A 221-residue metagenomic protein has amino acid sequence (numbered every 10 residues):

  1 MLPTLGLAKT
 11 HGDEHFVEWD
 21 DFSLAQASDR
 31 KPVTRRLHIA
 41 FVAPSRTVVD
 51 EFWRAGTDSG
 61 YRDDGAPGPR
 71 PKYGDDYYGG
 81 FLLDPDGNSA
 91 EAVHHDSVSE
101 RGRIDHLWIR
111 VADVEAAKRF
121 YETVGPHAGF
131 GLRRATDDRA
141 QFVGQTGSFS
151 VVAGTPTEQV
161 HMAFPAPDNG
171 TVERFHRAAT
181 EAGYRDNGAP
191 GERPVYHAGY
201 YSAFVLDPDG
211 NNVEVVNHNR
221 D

Functional and structural regions predicted by a protein language model:
M1-S23, W108-S148: Core segments of cupin and vicinal oxygen chelate
D20-S23, V33, D75-Y77, V143-F149 (+2 more regions): A short, glycine/Asx- and small/polar-enriched loop/turn that sits immediately N-terminal to a beta-strand
A25, R30-V33, N88, G147-V151 (+1 more regions): Short, charged/polar, Gly/Pro-enriched secondary-structure boundary elements
R30-V33, S99-G102, G154-P156: Short, flexible turn/loop "capping" segments at secondary-structure junctions
I39, V93-R119, G129-G131, M162 (+1 more regions): N-terminal beta-strand motif that seeds the catalytic metal site of vicinal oxygen chelate
A40-D86, A112-E115, A163-D209: Vicinal oxygen chelate
F81, E91-V98, H197-A198, F204 (+1 more regions): Short beta->alpha transition motifs characteristic of CBS
